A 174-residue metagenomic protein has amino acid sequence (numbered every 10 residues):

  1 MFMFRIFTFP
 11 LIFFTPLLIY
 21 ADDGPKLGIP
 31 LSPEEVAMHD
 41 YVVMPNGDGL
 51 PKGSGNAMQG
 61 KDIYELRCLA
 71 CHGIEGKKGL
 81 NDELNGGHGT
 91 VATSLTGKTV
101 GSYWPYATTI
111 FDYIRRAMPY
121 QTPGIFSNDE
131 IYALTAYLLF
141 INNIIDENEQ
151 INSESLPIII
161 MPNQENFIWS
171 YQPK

Functional and structural regions predicted by a protein language model:
M3-I12: Sec-dependent signal peptide recognition, specifically the positively charged N-region followed immediately by
I19-A21: Boundary at the C-terminal end of the N-terminal hydrophobic targeting segment
L27-I63, T122: Electrostatic cytochrome c docking/interface patches
D40, K52-N81, N85: Sequence/structural segment immediately N-terminal to covalent heme-attachment motifs in c-type and related
M58-E65, K77-K78, W104-A107, I125-N128 (+1 more regions): Sequence context surrounding c-type heme c attachment/ligation sites in exported
G76-F111, R115: Gly/Gly-Pro-rich "capping" loops immediately C-terminal to redox-active cysteine motifs in periplasmic/lumenal
Q121-K174: Flexible coil segments in periplasmic/lumen-exposed cytochrome c-class electron-transfer proteins
